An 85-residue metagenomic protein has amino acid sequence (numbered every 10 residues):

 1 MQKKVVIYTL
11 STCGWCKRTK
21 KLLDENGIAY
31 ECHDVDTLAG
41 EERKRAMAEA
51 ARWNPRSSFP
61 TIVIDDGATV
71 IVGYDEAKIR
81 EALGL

Functional and structural regions predicted by a protein language model:
M1-I28, H33: Local sequence-structure signature of Cys/Sec-based thiol-disulfide redox active-site neighborhoods
G14, E41, K78: Short alpha-helical
K17-K21, R45, Y74: Generic recognition of short, well-ordered alpha-helical segments
D36-R56, L85: Thioredoxin-like thiol-disulfide oxidoreductase module
A50-S58, T69-Y74: Thiol/disulfide oxidoreductase modules built on the thioredoxin-like
P60-V63: Cytosolic beta-strand hydrophobic patch enriched in CBS
D65-L85: Non-catalytic, surface beta->alpha helical segment in thiol-disulfide oxidoreductase systems
